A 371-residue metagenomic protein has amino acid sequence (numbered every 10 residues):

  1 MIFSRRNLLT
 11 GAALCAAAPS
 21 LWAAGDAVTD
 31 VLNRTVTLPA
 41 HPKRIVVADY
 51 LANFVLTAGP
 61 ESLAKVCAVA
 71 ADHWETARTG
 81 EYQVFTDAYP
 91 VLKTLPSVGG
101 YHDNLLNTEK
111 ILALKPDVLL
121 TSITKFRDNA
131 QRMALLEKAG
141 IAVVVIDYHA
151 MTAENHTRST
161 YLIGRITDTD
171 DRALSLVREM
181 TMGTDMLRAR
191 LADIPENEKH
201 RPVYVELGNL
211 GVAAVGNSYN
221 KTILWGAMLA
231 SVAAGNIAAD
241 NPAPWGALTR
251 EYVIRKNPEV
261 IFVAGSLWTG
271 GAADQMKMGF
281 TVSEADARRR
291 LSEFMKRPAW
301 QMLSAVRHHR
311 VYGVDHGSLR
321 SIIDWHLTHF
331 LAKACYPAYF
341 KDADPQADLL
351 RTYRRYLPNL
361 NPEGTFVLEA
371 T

Functional and structural regions predicted by a protein language model:
S4, L9-A16, L21-V55, D171-E206 (+1 more regions): Bacterial Sec-exported substrate-binding components of ABC uptake systems
V36-L38, N53-A58, W74-G80, V212-G216 (+1 more regions): Short, solvent-exposed loop/turn elements at domain surfaces
V46-A48, C67-V69, L119-S122, V144-I146 (+4 more regions): Structural recognition of the beta-strand scaffold that forms the well-ordered cores of secreted hydrolase catalytic
A48, N53-A113, V118, S122-K125 (+1 more regions): A short, structured surface patch at a secondary-structure boundary
W74-G80, H102, K125-Q131, I146-S159 (+1 more regions): Extracytoplasmic ligand-binding site segments that recognize negatively charged/polar headgroups
G99, M151-T167, D171-L174, R178 (+2 more regions): Structured C-terminal subdomain patch of bacterial secreted/periplasmic proteins
Y219-P244: His/Asp/Glu-enriched short active-site or ligand-binding loop at hydrolase and phosphoryl-transfer sites
I237-E251, N257-V282: Pocket-lining segment of extracytoplasmic ligand-binding domains
